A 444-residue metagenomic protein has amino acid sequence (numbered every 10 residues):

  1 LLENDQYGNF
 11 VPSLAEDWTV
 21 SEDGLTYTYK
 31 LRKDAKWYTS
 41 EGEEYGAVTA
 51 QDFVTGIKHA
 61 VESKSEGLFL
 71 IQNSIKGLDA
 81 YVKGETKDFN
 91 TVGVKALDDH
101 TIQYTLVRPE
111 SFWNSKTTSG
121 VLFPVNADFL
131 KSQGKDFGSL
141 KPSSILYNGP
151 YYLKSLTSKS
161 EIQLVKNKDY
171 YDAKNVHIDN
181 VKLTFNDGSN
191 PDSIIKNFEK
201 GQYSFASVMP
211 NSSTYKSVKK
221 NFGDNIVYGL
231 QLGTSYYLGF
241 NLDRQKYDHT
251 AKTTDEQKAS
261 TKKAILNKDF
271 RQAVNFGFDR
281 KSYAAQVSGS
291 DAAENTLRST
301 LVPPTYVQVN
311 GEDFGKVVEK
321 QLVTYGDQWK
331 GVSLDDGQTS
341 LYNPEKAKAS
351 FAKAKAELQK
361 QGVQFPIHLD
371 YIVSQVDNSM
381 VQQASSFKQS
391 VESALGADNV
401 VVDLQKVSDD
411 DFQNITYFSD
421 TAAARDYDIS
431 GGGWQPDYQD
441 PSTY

Functional and structural regions predicted by a protein language model:
L1-E22, L146: N-terminal lobe/hinge region of extracytoplasmic solute-binding protein
E16-L70, Q103, N197, S260-L266: Aromatic- and charge-enriched surface segment that lines or borders ligand/interaction sites
L25-K30, F53-G56, I102-Q103, G149-Y152 (+6 more regions): Short, well-ordered beta-strand elements
K30, Q51-V54, H59-F129: Surface-exposed binding/hinge segments that line and control ligand-binding clefts or catalytic entry sites
G67, S74, K154-K168, T184-T253 (+3 more regions): Extracellular/periplasmic solute-recognition and catalytic clefts
H100, L106-V176, N180-K182, S193: Gly/Pro-rich hinge or "lid" segments in bacterial periplasmic/extracellular proteins
F198-E199, Y203, D224-I226, Q389-Y444: Periplasmic binding protein-like
A264-A394: Append "and occasionally in soluble cytosolic enzymes with long acidic Gly/Pro-rich linkers
